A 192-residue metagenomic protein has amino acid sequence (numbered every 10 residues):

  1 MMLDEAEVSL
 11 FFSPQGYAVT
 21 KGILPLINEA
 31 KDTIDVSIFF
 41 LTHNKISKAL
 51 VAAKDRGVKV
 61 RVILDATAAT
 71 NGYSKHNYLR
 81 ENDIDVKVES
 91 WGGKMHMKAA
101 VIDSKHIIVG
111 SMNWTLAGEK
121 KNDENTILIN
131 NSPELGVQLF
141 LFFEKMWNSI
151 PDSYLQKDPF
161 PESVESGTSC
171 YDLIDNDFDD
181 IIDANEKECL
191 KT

Functional and structural regions predicted by a protein language model:
M1-D4, F11, H106-E162: Signature of lipid phosphatidyltransferase scaffolds
M1-P25: Short, compositionally biased "basic patch" segments
M2-D4, N28, D55, L79-R80 (+3 more regions): Extracellular/periplasmic catalytic domains that process cell-envelope and extracellular macromolecules
S9-F11, D35-I38, R61-D65, K87-V88 (+3 more regions): Structural recognition of the beta-strand scaffold that forms the well-ordered cores of secreted hydrolase catalytic
G16-Y17, F40-N44, A66-T70, W91-M95 (+3 more regions): Solvent-exposed loop/turn segments at secondary-structure junctions within structured extracellular/periplasmic domains
I23-D85: Primarily the HKD phosphodiesterase
F39, A99, Q138-L139, F143 (+1 more regions): Short, structured motif recognition centered on aromatic/hydrophobic residues
P161-T192: Extracellular calcium-associated, cysteine-rich motifs in secreted modular proteins
